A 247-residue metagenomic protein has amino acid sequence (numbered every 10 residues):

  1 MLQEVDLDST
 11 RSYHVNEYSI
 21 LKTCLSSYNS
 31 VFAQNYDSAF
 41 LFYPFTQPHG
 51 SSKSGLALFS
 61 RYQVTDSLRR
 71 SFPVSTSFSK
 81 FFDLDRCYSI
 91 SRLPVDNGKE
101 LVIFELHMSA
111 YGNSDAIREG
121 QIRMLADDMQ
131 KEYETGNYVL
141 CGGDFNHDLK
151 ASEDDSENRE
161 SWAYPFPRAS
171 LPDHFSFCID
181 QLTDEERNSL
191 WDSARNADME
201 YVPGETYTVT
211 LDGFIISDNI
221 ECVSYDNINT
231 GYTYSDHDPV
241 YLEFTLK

Functional and structural regions predicted by a protein language model:
M1-L2: Conserved beta-strand positions in the central sheet of alpha/beta enzyme cores
V5, L106-M108, G143-F145, D238: Active-site metal-binding loops of divalent metal-dependent hydrolases
V5-E100, L106: Structured beta-strand-rich core segments of catalytic domains in phosphoester-bond hydrolases
D8-R11, S38-F42, S67, Y111-N113 (+3 more regions): Short catalytic/ligand-binding loop motif for oxyanion handling, primarily in non-cytosolic enzymes, centered on
N16, I20, S54, I117-M124 (+3 more regions): Extracytoplasmic/secreted proteins, especially bacterial periplasmic and envelope-associated proteins
F81, S114-D115, G231-D236: Solvent-exposed loop/turn segments connecting transmembrane beta-strands in outer-membrane beta-barrel proteins
C87-F104, A116-N158: His/acidic metal-ligating clusters that form di-metal
M129-L140, N146-K247: Metal-dependent phosphoester-hydrolase catalytic domains
